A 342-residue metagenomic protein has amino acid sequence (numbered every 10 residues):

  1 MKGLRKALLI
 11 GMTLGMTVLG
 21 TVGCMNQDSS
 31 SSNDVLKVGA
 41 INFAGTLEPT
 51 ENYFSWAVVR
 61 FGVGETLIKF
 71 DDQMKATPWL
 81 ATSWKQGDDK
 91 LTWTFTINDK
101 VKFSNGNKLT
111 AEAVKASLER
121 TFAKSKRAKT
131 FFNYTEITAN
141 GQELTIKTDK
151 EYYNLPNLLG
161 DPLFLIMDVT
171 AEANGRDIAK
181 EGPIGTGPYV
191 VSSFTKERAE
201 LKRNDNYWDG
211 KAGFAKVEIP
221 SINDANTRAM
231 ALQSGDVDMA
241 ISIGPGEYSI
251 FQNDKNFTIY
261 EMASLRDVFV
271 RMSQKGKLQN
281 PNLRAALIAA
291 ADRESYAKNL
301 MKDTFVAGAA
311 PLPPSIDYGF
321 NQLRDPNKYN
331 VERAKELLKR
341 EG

Functional and structural regions predicted by a protein language model:
M1-L36, P49, K75: Short, low-complexity disordered leader/linker segments with a strong preference for bacterial N-terminal type II
G39-Q86, E119, I184: N-terminal lobe/hinge region of extracytoplasmic solute-binding protein
D71, K75, G160-A212, K216 (+1 more regions): Gly/Pro-rich hinge or "lid" segments in bacterial periplasmic/extracellular proteins
T82-R127, T145: Aromatic- and charge-enriched surface segment that lines or borders ligand/interaction sites
K85, D89, T96, K129-A171: Surface-exposed binding/hinge segments that line and control ligand-binding clefts or catalytic entry sites
T110-S117, Q142-T145, G187-P188, F214-K216 (+3 more regions): Alpha-helical secondary-structure segments
D205-I250: Ligand-site clamp/hinge motif
A307-E341: Structural transition elements
